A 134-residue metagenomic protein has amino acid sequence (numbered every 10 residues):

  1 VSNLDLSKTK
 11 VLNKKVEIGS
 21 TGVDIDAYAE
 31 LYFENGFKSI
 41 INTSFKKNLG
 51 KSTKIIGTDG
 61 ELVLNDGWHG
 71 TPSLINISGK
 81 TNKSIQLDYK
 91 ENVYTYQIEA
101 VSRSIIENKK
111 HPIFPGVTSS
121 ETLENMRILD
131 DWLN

Functional and structural regions predicted by a protein language model:
V1-K38, N42-N48, S120-E124: Rossmann-like dinucleotide-binding domain that binds NAD(P)(H)
V1-L4, E61-L62, S104, L129-W132: Phosphate/oxyanion-binding loops and surfaces in catalytic or ligand/nucleic-acid-binding neighborhoods
S7-K8, T95, N134: Polar/charged alpha-helical tracts
E17, Q86-Y89, K110: Conserved short-loop catalytic and cofactor-binding motifs
G19, S52, P112: Short, flexible, glycine/charge-rich loop motifs used to bind or transfer phosphoryl groups or to couple energy/partner
G22, K90-Y94, P115-T118, T122: Aromatic-acidic/polar surface patches that form glycan- and anion
D24, Y32-N35, S39, K47-S78 (+3 more regions): C-terminal substrate-binding/catalytic lobe of Rossmann-fold NAD(P)-dependent oxidoreductases
E34, A100-N134: C-terminal helix-rich "cap/oligomerization" subdomain common to oxidoreductases
